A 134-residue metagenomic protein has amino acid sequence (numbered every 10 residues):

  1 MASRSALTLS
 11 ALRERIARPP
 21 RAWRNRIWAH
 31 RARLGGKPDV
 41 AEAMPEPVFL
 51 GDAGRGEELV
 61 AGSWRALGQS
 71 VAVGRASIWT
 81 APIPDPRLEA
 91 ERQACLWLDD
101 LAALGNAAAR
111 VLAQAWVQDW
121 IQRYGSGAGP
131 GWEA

Functional and structural regions predicted by a protein language model:
M1-G74: Extreme N-terminal leader/anchor segments
W79-P82: Large, well-folded core regions of big proteins
D85-A134: Aromatic-lined, polymer-binding surfaces characteristic of secreted/periplasmic polysaccharide-degrading enzymes
